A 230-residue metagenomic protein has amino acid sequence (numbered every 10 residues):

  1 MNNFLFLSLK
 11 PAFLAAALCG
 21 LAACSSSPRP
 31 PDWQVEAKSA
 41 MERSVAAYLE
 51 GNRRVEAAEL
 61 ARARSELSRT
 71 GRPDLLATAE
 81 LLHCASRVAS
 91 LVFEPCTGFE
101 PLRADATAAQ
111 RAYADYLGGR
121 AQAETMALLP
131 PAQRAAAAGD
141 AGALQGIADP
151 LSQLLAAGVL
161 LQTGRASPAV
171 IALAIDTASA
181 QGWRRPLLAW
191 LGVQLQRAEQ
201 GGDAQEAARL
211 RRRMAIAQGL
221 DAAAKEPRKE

Functional and structural regions predicted by a protein language model:
G20-A23: C-terminal motif of bacterial Sec signal peptides marking the signal peptidase cleavage site
R29, E36, L76, S167 (+3 more regions): Residues that mark the junctions of alpha-helical repeat units in TPR/alpha-solenoid scaffolds
R29, Y48-G51, S68, T163-A166 (+2 more regions): Hydrophobic/aromatic side-chain positions at a characteristic register within alpha-helices of tetratricopeptide repeats
R29-A106: N-terminal Sec/ER secretory leader and immediately downstream segment of secreted/extracellular precursors
R43, H83, A156-G158, A174 (+1 more regions): Structural register within alpha-helical repeat arrays
A61-S65, R103-A104, I175-A180, Q196 (+1 more regions): Amphipathic alpha-helical segments of tetratricopeptide repeats
A109-R184: Extended amphipathic alpha-helical interaction segments
G192-E230: A cross-kingdom marker for long, charged
